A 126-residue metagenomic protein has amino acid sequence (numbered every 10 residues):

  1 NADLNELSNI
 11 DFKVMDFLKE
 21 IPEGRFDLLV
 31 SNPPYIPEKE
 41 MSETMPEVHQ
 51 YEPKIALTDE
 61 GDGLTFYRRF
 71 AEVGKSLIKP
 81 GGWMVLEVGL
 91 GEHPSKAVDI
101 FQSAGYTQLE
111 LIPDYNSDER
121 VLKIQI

Functional and structural regions predicted by a protein language model:
N1-I126: S-adenosylmethionine
